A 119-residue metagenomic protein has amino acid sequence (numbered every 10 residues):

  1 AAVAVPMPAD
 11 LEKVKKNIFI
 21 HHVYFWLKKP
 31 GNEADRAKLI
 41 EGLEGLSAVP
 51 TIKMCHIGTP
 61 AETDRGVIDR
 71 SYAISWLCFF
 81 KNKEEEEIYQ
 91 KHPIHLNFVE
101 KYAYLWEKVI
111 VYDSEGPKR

Functional and structural regions predicted by a protein language model:
A2-L77, K81-I88, S114-R119: Short S/T/G/P-rich N-terminal loop/turn motif that feeds into the first structured element of a domain
A37-I40, L96, E100: Generic alpha-helical structural signal
S47-V49, I94-V99, W106: A common structural junction motif
Q90-H92: "Short basic amphipathic alpha-helical interaction patches in structured regions
K101-R119: Charge-dense polyanion-binding interfaces
